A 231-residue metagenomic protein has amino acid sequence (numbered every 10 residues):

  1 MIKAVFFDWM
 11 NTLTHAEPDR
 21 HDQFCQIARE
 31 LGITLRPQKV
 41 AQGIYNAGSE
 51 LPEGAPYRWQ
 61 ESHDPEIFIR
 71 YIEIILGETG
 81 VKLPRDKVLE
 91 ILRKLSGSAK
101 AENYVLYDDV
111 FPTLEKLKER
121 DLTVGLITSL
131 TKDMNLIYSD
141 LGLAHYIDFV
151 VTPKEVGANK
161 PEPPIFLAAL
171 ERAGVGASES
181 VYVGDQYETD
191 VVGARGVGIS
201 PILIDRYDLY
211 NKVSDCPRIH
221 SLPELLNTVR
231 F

Functional and structural regions predicted by a protein language model:
M1-F7, H15-P18, R29, T34-Q38 (+4 more regions): Asp-based, Mg2+/Mn2+-dependent phosphohydrolase catalytic module
I2-F111: N-terminal helical cap/lid subdomain that shapes the substrate entry/recognition surface in HAD-like hydrolases
